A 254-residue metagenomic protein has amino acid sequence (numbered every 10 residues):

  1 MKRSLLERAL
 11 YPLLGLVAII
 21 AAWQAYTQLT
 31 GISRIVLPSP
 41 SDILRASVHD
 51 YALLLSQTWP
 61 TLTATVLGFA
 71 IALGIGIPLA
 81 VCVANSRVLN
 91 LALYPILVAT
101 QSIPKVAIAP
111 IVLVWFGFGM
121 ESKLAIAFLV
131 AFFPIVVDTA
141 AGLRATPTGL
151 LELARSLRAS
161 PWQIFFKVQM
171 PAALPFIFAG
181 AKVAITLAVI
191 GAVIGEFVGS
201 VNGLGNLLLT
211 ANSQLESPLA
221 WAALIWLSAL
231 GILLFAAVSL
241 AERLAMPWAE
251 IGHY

Functional and structural regions predicted by a protein language model:
E7-L29: N-terminal signal-anchor transmembrane alpha helix
L29-L73: Periplasmic/extracellular loop-to-transmembrane helix junction in inner-membrane transport proteins
L67-L97: Transmembrane-helix boundary motif in ABC transporter permease subunits
R87, P175, W221-Y254: C-terminal transmembrane helix and the adjacent membrane-cytosol boundary/short C-terminal tail of inner/organellar
V98-P134, A141-G142: Generic hydrophobic transmembrane alpha-helix motif, especially the helices
V114-W115, L143, I190-W226, A249-Y254: Glycine-rich helix-loop "coupling/hinge" segments at transmembrane-helix boundaries in multipass transporters
A125-L129, W162-G195, W221-A222, W226-L227 (+1 more regions): Transmembrane alpha-helices
I135, G142-V183, L204, L208: Short cytoplasmic-facing helical segments at TM-TM junctions of multi-pass membrane proteins
